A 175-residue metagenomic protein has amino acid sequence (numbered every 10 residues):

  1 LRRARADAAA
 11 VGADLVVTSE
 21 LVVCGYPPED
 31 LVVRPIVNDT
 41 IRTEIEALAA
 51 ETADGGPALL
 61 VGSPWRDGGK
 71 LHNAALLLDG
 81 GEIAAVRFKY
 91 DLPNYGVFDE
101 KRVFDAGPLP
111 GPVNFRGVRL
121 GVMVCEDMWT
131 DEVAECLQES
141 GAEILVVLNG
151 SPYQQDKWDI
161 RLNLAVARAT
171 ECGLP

Functional and structural regions predicted by a protein language model:
L1-P175: Enzyme catalytic cores with a strong preference for nitrogen-chemistry domains
